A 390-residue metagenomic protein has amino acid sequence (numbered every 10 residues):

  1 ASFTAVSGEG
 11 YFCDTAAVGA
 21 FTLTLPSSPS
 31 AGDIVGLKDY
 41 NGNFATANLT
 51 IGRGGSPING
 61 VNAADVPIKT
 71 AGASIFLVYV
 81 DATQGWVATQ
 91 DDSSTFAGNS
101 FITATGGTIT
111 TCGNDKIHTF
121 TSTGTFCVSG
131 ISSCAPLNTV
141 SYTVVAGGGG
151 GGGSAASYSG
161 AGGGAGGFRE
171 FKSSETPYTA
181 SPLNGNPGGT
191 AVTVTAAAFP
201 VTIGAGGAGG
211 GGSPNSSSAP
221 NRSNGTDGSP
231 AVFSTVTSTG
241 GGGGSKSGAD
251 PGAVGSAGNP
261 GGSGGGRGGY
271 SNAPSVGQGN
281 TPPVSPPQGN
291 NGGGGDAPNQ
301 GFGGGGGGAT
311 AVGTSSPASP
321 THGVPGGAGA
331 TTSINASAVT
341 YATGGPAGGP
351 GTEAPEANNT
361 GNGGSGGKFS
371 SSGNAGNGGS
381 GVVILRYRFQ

Functional and structural regions predicted by a protein language model:
A1-G19, S27-I34, K38-Q390: Glycine-biased low-complexity/repetitive sequence motifs
L23: Active-site substrate-binding loop(s) of clan PA
